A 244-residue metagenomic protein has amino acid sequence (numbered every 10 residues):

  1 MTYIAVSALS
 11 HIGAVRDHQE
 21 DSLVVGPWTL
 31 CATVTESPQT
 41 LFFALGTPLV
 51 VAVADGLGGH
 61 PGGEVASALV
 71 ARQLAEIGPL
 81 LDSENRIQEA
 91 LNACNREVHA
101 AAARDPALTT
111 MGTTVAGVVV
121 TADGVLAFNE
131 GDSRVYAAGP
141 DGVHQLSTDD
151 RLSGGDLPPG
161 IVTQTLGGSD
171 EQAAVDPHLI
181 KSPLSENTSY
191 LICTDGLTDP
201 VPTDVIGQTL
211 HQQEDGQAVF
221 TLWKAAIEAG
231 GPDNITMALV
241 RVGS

Functional and structural regions predicted by a protein language model:
M1-S244: PP2C/PPM-type serine/threonine phosphatase catalytic domain
